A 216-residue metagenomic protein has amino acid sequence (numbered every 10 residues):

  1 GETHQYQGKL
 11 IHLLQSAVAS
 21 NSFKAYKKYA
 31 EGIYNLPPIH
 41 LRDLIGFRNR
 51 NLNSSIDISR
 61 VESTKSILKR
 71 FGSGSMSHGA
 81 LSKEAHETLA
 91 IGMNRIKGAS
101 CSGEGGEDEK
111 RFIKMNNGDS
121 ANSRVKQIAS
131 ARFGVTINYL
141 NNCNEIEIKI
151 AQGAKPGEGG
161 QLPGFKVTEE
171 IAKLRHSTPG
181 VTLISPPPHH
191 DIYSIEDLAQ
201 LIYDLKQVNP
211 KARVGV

Functional and structural regions predicted by a protein language model:
G1-K173: Conserved, well-structured core domains of diverse proteins
I67-S73, P156, L174-H189, L205-K211: Gly-rich Lys/Arg/Thr-decorated short loops/hinges at beta-loop-alpha junctions or inter-strand turns that position
E84, P186, L198-L201: Short alpha-helical interface patches
I96-K97, L201-V214: A structural motif corresponding to the C-terminal end of an alpha-helix and its immediate exit/capping segment
S102-G103, R213-V216: Short beta-strand segments at enzyme active-site cores
R111, I192-D204: Active-site-adjacent beta->alpha loops and helix N-cap segments on the catalytic face of soluble alpha/beta enzymes
N116, S185-E196, G215-V216: Alpha-helix capping and helix-loop boundary segments enriched in small/acidic/polar residues
